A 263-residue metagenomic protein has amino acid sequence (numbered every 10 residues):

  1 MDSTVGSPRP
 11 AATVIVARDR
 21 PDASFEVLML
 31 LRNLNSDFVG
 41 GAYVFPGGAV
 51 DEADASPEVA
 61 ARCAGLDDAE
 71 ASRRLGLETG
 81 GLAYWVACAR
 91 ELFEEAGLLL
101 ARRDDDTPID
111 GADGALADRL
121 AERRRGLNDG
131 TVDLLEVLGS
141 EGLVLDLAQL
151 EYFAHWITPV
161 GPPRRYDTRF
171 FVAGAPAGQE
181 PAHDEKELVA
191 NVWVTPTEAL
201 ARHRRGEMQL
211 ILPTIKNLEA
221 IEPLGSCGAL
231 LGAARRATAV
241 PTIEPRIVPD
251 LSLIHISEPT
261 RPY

Functional and structural regions predicted by a protein language model:
D2-G6, P159-P162: Short Gly/Pro-enriched turn/cap motifs at secondary-structure boundaries
G6-V27, V44-E52: Conserved N-terminal beta-strand and adjoining loop/helix that marks the start of the Nudix/MutT-like hydrolase domain
V16-R18, M29-L31, V172-G174: Short, well-ordered beta-strand micro-motif
E26-A60: An N-terminal structural lobe/cap that precedes and organizes the functional/catalytic core across diverse proteins
F45-G47, A53-V144, F171: The catalytic Nudix box helix
E136-L143, L147-A154, T168-G178, H183-M208: NUDIX/MutT-family hydrolases
K186-A239: Active-site/pore-lining binding-face segments in mid-to-C-terminal subdomains
I254-Y263: Single conserved hydrophobic/aromatic residue that forms the stacking wall/gate of nucleotide- or nucleobase-binding
